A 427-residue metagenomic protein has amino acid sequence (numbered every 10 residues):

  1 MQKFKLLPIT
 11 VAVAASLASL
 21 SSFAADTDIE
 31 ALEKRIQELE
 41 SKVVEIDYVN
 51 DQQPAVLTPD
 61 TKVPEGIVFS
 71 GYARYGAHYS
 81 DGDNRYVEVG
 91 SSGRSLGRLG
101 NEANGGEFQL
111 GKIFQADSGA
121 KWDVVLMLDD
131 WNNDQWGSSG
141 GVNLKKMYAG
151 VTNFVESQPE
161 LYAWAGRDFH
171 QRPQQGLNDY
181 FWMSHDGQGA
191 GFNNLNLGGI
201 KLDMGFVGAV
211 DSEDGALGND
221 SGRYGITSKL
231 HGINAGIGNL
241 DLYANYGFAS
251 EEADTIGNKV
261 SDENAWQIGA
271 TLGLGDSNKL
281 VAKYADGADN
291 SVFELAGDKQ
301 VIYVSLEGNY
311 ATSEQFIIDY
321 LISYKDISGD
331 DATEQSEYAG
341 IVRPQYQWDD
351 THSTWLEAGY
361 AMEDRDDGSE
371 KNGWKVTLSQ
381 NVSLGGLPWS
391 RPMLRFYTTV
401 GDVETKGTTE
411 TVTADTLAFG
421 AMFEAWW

Functional and structural regions predicted by a protein language model:
M1-I9: Bacterial N-terminal signal peptides that target proteins for export
S19-S22: N-terminal signal peptide c-region/cleavage motif recognized by signal peptidases
A25-P159, A163, L195, N309 (+4 more regions): Beta-barrel outer-membrane channel/assembly domains of diderm bacteria
P59-T61, R94-G100, G137, N178-Y180 (+10 more regions): Outer-membrane beta-barrel proteins
G71-Y79, L126-D130, A163-F169, M204-G208 (+8 more regions): Transmembrane beta-barrel strands of outer-membrane/channel proteins
G76-R98, Q135-K145, E156-I237, D241-I256: Surface-exposed coil loops of outer-membrane beta-barrel proteins
H78-G82, D129-Q135, D168-L177, V207-G215 (+5 more regions): Sequence/structural signature of outer-membrane beta-barrel proteins
S221-R365, G373-V376, L417, A425: Detector for outer-membrane/organellar transmembrane beta-barrel domains, recognizing the amphipathic beta-strand
